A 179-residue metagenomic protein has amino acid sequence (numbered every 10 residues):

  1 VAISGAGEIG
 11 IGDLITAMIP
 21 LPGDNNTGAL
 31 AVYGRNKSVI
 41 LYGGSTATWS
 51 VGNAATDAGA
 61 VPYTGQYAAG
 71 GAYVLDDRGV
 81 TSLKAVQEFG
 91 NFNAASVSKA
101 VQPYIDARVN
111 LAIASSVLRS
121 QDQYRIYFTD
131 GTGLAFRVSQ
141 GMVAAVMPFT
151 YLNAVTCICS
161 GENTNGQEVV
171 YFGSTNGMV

Functional and structural regions predicted by a protein language model:
V1-I11: Short, flexible helix-coil linker/hinge segments at the edges of structured domains or between repeats
T16-V179: Beta-sheet-dominated scaffold domains
